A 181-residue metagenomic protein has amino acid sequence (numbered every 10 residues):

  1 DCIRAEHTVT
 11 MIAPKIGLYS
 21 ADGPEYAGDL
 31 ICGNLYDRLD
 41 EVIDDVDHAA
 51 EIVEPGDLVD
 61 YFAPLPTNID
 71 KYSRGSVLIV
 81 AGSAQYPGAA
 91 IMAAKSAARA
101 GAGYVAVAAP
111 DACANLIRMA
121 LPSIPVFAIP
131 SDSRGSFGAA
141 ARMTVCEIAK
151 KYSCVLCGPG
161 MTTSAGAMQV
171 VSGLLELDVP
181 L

Functional and structural regions predicted by a protein language model:
A5-H7, A13-L181: Small-residue (G/A/S/T)-rich helix-start motifs and N-terminal tracts that mark the onset
